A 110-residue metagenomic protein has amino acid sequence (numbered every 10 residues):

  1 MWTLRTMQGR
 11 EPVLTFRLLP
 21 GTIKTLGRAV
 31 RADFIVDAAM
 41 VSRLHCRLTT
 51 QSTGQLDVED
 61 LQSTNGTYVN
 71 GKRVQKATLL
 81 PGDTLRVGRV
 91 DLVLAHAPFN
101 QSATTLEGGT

Functional and structural regions predicted by a protein language model:
M1-L4, R89-T110: Regulatory inter-domain linker segments that are low-complexity and enriched for serine/threonine/proline
W2-M7, N65-T67: Short polybasic amphipathic segments
R5-E11, R43-L44: Phosphate-binding glycine-rich loops and adjacent basic patches that engage nucleotide phosphates, nucleic-acid
T6-Q8, T50, H96: Residue-level signal for short segments within beta-strands and strand-turn junctions of well-structured beta-sheet
Q8-R10, T64, P98: Solvent-exposed strand-loop boundary residues in beta-sheet-rich modules
L14-R89: Forkhead-associated
